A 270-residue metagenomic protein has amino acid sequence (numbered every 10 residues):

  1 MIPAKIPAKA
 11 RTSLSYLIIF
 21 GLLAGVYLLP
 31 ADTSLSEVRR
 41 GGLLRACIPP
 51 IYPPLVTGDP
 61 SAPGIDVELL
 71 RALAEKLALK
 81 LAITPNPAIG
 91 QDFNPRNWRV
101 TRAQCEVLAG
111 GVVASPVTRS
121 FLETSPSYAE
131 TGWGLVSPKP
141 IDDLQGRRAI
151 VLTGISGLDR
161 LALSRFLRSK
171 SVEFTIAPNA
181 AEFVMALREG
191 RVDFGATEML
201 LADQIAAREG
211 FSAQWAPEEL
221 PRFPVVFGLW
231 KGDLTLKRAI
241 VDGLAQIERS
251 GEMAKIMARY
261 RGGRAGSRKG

Functional and structural regions predicted by a protein language model:
M1-K9: N-terminal Lys/Arg-rich, disordered targeting/topogenic segments
T12-L29, G64-K76, K139-L158, R165 (+1 more regions): Extended ligand-binding regions for polar small-molecule ligands
S15-Y16, S34-G111: Extracytoplasmic small-molecule ligand-binding "clamshell" domains of the periplasmic binding protein/Venus flytrap
P49-P50, S127-V136, M199-A245, R261-G270: Periplasmic-binding protein-like
Y52-P53, I89, V113-V117, I141-D142 (+5 more regions): Solvent-exposed loop/turn segments at secondary-structure junctions within structured extracellular/periplasmic domains
V56-T57, R71-P85, S125, T153-P178 (+3 more regions): Ligand-binding cleft/hinge of the Venus flytrap
L79, V112-P116, S120-R160, S164-V172: A conserved helix-loop-strand patch within extracytoplasmic ligand-binding domains of the periplasmic binding
P87-E106, F121-E123, A180-A196, L200: Short helices/loops that flank or line small-molecule/ion binding pockets
